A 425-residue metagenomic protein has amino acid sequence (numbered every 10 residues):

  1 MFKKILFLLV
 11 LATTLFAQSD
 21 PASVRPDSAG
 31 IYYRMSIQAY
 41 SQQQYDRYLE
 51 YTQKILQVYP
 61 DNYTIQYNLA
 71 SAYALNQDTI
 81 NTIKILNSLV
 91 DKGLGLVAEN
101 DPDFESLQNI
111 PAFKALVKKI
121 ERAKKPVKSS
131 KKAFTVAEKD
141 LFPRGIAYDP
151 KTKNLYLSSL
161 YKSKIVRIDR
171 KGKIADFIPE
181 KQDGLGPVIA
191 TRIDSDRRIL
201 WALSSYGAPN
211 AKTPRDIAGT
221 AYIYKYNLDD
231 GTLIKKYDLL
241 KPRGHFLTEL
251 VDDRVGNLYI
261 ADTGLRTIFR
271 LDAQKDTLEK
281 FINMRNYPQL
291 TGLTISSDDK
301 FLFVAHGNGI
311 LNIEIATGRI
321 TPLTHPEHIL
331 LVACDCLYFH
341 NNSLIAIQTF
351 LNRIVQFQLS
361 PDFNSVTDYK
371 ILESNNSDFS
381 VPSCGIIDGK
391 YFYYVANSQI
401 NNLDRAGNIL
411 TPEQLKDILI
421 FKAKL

Functional and structural regions predicted by a protein language model:
E121, K125-V166: Beta-strand-rich domains and repeat architectures in extracellular enzymes and scaffolds, especially beta-propellers
E138-T152, Q182-R198, A202-A208, L240-L258 (+4 more regions): Beta-rich, blade/repeat-based domains predominating in secreted/periplasmic proteins but also intracellular
L155-Y161, W201-I217, L258-G264, L302-N308 (+2 more regions): Conserved beta-strand positions in repeat-built beta-propeller and related beta-rich domains
I168-K173, N227-T232, D272-D276, E314-R319 (+2 more regions): Short loop/turn segments that connect beta-strands within beta-propeller blades
